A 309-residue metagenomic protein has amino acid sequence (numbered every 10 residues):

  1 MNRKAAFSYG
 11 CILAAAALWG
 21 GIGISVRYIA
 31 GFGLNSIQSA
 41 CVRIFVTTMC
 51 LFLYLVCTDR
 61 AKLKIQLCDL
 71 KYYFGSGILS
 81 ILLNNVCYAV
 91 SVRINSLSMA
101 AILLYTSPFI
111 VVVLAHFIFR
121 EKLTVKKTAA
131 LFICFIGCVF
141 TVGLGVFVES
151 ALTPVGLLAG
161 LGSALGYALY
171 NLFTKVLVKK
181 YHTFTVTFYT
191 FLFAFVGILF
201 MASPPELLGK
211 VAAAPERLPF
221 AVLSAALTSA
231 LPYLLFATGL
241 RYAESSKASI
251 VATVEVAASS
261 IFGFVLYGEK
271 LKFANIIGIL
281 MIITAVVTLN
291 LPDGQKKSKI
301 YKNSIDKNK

Functional and structural regions predicted by a protein language model:
M1-V42, E149-V176, D306-K309: Glycine-/small-residue-enriched transmembrane alpha-helix faces in small-molecule transporters and effluxers
F7-A14, I37-Y54, G75, K127-I136 (+2 more regions): Hydrophobic alpha-helical transmembrane segments of multi-pass integral membrane proteins, especially transporters
A17-L34, S39, V46, N85-N95 (+3 more regions): Juxtamembrane C-cap of transmembrane helices in multi-pass membrane transport proteins
G23, F52-M99, L104, F140 (+1 more regions): Specific transmembrane alpha-helical segments of multi-pass solute transporters/efflux pumps, especially DMT/EamA
V42, N85, A100-T106, F173-F195 (+1 more regions): Helix-helix packing/entry segments at the starts of transmembrane helices
I44, G143-L144, R217-P219, T253-K309: C-terminal-most transmembrane helix of multi-pass membrane proteins
C50, L55, S107-F132, A257-I276: C-terminal transmembrane-helix exit sites in multi-pass transporters
L51, L123-G145, I198, A274-D293: Hydrophobic transmembrane alpha-helices of multi-pass small-molecule transport proteins
